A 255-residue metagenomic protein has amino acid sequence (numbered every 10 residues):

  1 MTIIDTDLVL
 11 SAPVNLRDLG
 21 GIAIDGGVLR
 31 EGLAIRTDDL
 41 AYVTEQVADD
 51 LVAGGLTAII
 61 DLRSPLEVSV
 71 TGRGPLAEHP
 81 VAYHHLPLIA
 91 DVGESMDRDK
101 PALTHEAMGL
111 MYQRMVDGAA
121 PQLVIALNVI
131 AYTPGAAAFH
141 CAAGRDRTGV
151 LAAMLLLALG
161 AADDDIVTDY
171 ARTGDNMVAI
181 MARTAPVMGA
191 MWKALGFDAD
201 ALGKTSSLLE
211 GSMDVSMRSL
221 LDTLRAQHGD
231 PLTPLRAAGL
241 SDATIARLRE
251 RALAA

Functional and structural regions predicted by a protein language model:
M1-A138, V150-A255: Cys-dependent protein tyrosine phosphatase-like superfamily
A143, R147-T148: Ser/Thr-glycine-rich phosphate-binding loops at phosphate-binding pockets of nucleotides, nucleotide cofactors
